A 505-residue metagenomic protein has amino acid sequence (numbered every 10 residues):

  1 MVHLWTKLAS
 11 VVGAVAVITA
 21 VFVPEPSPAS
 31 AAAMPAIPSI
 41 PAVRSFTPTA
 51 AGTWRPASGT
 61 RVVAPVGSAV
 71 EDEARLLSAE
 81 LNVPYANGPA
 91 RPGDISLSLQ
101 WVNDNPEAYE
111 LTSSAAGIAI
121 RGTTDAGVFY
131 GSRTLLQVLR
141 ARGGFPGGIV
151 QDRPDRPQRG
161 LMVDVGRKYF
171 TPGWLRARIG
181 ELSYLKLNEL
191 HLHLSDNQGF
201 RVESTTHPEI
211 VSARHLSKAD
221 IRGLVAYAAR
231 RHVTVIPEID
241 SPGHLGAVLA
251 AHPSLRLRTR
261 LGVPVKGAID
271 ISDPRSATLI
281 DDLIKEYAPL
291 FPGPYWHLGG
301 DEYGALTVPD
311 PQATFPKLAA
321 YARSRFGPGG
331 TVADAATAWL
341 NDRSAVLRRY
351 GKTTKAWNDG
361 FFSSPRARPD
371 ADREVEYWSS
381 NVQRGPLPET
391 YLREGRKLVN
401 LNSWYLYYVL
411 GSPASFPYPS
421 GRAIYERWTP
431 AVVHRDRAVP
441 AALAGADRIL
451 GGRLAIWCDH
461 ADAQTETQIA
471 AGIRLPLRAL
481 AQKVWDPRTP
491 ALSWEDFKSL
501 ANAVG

Functional and structural regions predicted by a protein language model:
M1-A33: Secretory targeting and sorting signals
S10, A31-A126, Y130-V150, T354-F361: Acidic, contiguous N-terminal accessory segments
G67-D72, A126-Y130, Y169-G173, H215 (+8 more regions): Soluble non-cytosolic domains of exported or imported proteins
D104-Y295, P311, V346, W457-H460: Feature activates predominantly on carbohydrate-active enzymes
G166, S195-G199, E238-H244, D301-A305 (+4 more regions): Active-site beta-loop-alpha junctions enriched in small/polar residues
R260, V265-R373, Q383-R384, P388-T390: Active-site neighborhood of glycoside hydrolase catalytic domains
T354-D359, R366-G505: Flexible, acidic glycine-rich loops studded with aromatic residues
